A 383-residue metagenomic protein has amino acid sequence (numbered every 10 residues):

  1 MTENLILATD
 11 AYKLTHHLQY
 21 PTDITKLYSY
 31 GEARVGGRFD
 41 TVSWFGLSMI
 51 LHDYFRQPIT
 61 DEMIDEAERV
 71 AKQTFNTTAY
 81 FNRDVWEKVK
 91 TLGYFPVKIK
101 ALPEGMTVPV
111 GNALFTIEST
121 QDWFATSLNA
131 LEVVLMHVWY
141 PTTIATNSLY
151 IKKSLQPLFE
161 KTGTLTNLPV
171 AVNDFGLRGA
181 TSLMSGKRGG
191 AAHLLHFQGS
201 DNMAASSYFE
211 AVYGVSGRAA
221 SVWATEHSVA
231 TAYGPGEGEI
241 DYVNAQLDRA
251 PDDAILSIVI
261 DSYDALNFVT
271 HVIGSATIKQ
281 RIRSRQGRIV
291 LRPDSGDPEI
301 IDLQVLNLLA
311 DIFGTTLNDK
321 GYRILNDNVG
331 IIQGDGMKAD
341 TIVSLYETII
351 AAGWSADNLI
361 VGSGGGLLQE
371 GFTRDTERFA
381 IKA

Functional and structural regions predicted by a protein language model:
T2-R38, E87-P96, G105-P109, L114-D319 (+1 more regions): Buried, small/hydrophobic-residue-enriched core segments of structured protein domains
L5, L47-S48, E68, E377-A380: Short linear sequence motifs
T9, H17, K72, T77-T78 (+3 more regions): Generic intrinsically disordered, low-complexity segments enriched for polar/acidic and small residues
L27-F81: Low-complexity, highly charged intrinsically disordered N-terminal segments that act as targeting/localization
F45-R56, A79-W86, Y94-P96, E118 (+2 more regions): A broad "ordered helical/assembly scaffold" signature
P58-I117: Glycine-rich, N-terminal phosphate-binding loop and its surrounding beta-alpha-beta segment
D294-A383: C-terminal active-site-proximal or functional interface alpha/beta core segments in diverse enzymes
